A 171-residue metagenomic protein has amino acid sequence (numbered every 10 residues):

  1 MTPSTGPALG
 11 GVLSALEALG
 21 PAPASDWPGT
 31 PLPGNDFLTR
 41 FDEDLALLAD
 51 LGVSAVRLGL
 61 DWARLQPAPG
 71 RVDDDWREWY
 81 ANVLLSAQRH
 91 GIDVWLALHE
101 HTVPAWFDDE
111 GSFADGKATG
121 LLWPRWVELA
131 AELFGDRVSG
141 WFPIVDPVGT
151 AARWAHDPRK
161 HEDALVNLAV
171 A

Functional and structural regions predicted by a protein language model:
M1-L19, A81-L85, R89-A171: Active-site region of glycoside hydrolase catalytic domains
M1-V53: N-terminal carbohydrate-binding accessory modules
D26-T30, L65-Q66, S112, P158: A short, mixed-charge helix-start or loop-turn motif at secondary-structure junctions
P31-D42, G70-N82, A114-L129: Glycine-rich anion/phosphate-binding loops
L45-T102, L168: Aromatic-lined substrate-binding rim segments of carbohydrate-active enzymes
